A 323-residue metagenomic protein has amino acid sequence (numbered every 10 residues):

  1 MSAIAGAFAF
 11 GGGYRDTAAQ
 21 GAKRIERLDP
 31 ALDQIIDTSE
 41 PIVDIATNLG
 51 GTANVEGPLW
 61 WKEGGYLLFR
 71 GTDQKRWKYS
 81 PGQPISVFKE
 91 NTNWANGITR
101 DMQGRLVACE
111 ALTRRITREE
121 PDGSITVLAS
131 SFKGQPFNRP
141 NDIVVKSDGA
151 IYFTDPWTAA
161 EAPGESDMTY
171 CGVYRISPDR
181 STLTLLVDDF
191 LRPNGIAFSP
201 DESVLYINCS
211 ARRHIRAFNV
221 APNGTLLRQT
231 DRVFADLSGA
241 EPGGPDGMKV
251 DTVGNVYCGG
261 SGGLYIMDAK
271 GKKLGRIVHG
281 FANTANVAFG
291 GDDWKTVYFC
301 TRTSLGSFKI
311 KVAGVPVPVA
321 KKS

Functional and structural regions predicted by a protein language model:
M1-D16: N-terminal export signals
D16-P41, D167, L226, V317: Blade/loop signatures of beta-propeller domains
K23-P30, E40-Q74: Beta-strand-rich domains and repeat architectures in extracellular enzymes and scaffolds, especially beta-propellers
P30-N48, Y79, Q83-N91, E120-G134 (+3 more regions): Blade-edge beta-strand/turn elements of extracellular beta-propeller and related beta-sheet repeat scaffolds
N48-Y66, N91-E110, R115, K133-I151 (+4 more regions): Beta-rich, blade/repeat-based domains predominating in secreted/periplasmic proteins but also intracellular
K75-W77, R115-T117, C171-Y174, H214-R216 (+2 more regions): A short loop-to-beta-strand structural motif that recurs across blades of beta-propeller domains
F218-L226, I310-V317: Short loop/turn segments immediately following beta-strands, especially the blade-tip and inter-blade linker loops
A288-S323: Blade-level signature of beta-propeller repeat domains, shared across WD40, Kelch, NHL, RCC1 and BNR/Asp-box propellers
